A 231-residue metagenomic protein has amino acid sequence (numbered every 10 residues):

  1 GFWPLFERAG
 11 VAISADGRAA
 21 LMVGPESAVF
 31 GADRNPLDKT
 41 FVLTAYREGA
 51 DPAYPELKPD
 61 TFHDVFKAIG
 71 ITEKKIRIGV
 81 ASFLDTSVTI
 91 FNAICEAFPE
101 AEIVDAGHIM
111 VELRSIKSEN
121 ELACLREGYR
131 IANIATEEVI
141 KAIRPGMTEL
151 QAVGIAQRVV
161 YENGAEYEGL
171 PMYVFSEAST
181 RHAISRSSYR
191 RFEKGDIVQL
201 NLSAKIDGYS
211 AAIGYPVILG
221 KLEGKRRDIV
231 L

Functional and structural regions predicted by a protein language model:
G1-L231: Active-site neighborhoods and metal-handling regions in enzymes and metal-associated proteins
